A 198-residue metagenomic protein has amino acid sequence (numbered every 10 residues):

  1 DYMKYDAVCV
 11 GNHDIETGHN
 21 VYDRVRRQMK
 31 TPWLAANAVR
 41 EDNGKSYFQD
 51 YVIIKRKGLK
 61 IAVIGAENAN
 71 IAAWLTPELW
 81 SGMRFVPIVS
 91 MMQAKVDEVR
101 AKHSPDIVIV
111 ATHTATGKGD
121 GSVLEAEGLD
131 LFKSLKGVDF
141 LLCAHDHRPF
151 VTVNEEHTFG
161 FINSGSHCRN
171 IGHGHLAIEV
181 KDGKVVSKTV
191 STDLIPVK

Functional and structural regions predicted by a protein language model:
D1-V197: Acidic, metal/ion-coordinating pockets
